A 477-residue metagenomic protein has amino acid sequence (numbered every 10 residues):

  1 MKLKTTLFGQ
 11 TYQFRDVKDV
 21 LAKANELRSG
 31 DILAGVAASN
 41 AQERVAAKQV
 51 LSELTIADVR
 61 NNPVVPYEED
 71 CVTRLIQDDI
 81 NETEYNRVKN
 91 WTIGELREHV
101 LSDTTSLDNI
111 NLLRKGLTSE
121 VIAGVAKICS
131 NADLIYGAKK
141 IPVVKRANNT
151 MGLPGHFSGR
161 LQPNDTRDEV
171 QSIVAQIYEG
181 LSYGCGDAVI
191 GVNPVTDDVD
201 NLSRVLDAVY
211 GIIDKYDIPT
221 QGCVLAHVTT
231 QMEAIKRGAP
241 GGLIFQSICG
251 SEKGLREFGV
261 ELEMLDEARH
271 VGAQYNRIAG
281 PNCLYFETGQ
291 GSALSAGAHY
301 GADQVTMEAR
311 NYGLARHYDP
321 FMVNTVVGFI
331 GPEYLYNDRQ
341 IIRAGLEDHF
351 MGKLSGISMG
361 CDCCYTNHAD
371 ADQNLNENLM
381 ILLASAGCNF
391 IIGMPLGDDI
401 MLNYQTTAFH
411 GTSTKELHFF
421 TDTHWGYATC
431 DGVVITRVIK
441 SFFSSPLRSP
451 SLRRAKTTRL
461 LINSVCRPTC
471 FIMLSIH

Functional and structural regions predicted by a protein language model:
M1-P142: Long, compositionally biased, glycine/small-hydrophobic-enriched stretches that function as flexible linkers, tethers
E68-V72, I141-D165, C283-A296, M359-C361: N-terminal small/glycine-rich loop or linker at the start of catalytic domains across soluble metabolic enzymes
L113, V125, C129, V189-L206 (+2 more regions): Glycine-rich, proline-tolerant flexible connector loops at the mouths of alpha/beta enzymes
A138-N148, T196-V209, Q231, L255-A268: Active-site-adjacent beta->alpha loops and helix N-cap segments on the catalytic face of soluble alpha/beta enzymes
N149-L243: Glycine- and small hydrophobic-enriched segments that form the cores of compact globular domains
G159, N201-A226, E267-I278, I342-M359 (+1 more regions): Alpha-helix-loop-beta-strand connector modules within alpha/beta enzyme cores
A234-L382, A386, I391-P395, D399-Y404: Catalytic alpha/beta core domains of metabolic enzymes, predominantly
S445, S449-F471, S475: Low-acidity, Ser/Thr- and Arg-rich intrinsically disordered low-complexity segments
